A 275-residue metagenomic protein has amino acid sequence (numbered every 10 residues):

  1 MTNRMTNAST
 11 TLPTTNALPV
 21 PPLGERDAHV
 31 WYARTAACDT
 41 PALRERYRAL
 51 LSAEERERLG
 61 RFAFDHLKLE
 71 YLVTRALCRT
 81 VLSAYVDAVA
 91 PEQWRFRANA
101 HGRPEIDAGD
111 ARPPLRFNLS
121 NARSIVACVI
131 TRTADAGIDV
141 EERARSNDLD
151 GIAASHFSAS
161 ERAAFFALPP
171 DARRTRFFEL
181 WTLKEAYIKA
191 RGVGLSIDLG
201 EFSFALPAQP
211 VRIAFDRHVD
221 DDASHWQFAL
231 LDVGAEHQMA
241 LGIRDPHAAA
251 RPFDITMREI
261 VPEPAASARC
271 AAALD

Functional and structural regions predicted by a protein language model:
T2-D275: Core catalytic alpha/beta fold that binds nucleotide/phospho-ligands
